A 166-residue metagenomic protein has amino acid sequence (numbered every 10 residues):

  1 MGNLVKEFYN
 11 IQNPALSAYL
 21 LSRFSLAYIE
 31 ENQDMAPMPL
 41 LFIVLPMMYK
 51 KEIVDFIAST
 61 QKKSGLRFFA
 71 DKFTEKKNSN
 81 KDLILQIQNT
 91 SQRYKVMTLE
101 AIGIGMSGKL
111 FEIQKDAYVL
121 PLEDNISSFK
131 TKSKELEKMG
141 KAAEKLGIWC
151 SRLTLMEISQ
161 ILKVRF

Functional and structural regions predicted by a protein language model:
M1-N32: Eukaryotic partner-binding/assembly regions in large regulatory complexes
L20-R67: N-terminal interaction modules that seed assembly of large macromolecular complexes
L66-E75: Extended amphipathic alpha-helical bundle segments that form the ordered cores of C-terminal catalytic/regulatory
L83-K95: Short helix-coil junctions and helix-kink-helix linkers
T98-E112: Basic amphipathic alpha-helical segments that dock to polyanions
Y118-L122: Minor-groove-contacting beta-hairpin "wing" of winged helix-turn-helix DNA-binding domains
D124-F166: Glycine-rich, aromatic-bearing surface loops/beta-hairpins
